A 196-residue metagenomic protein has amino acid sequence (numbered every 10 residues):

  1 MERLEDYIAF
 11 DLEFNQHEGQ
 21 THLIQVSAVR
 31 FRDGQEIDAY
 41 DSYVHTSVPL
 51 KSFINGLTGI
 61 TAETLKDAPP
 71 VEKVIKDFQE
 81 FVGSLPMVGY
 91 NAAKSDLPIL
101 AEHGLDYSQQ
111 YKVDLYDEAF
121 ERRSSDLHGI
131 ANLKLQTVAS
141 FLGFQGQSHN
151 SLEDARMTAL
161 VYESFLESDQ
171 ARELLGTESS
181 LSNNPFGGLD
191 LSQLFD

Functional and structural regions predicted by a protein language model:
M1-G104, Q109-Q110, G129-G146: Conserved non-catalytic scaffold segment of RNase H-like nuclease domains
F10, V113, E153: Active-site flanking residues adjacent to catalytic metal/cofactor-binding acidic residues
Y111-V113, A171-R172: Short, structured loop/turn "capping" segments at alpha-beta junctions
V113-A131: Short alpha-helix plus adjacent loop in nuclease-associated cores
A119, R123, A139-G146, Y162-D169 (+1 more regions): Short, well-ordered alpha-helical segments in soluble proteins
S151-S164: Acidic, divalent-metal-coordinating active-site segment for phosphoryl/phosphodiester hydrolysis, typified by short
V161-D196: Acidic two-metal-ion nuclease catalytic site recognized across multiple nuclease folds, prominently DnaQ/RNase D-T
